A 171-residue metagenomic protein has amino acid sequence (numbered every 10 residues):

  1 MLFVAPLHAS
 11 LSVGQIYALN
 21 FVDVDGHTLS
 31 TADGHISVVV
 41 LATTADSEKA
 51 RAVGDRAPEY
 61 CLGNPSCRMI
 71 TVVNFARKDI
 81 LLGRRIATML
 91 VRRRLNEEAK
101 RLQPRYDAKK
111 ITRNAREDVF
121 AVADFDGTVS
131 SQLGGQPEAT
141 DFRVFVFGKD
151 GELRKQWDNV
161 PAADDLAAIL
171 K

Functional and structural regions predicted by a protein language model:
M1-P6: Bacterial N-terminal signal peptides
L7-G14, A18: Boundary at the C-terminal end of the N-terminal hydrophobic targeting segment
G14-I16, D33-I36, N64-C67, A139: Extracytoplasmic
A18-I36: A short beta-strand-turn-helix
S30-V53, M69-V73: Short active-site neighborhood of thiol/selenol oxidoreductases, capturing the structured segment around
A32-G34, A115-E117, D124-D164: Thiol/disulfide oxidoreductase modules built on the thioredoxin-like
L41-T43, V72-F75, D124-D126, G148: Active-site-proximal beta-strand/loop segments in catalytic clefts of secreted hydrolases
A50-N114: Structural microenvironment flanking redox-active thiols in thiol-disulfide oxidoreductases
